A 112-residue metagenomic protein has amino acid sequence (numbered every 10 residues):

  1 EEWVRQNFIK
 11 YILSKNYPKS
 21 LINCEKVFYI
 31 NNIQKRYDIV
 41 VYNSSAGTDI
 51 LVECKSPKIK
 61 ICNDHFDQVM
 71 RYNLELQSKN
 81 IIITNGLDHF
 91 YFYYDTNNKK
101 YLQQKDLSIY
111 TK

Functional and structural regions predicted by a protein language model:
E1-N80, L87-K112: A short, conserved, highly charged catalytic patch centered on acidic carboxylates
